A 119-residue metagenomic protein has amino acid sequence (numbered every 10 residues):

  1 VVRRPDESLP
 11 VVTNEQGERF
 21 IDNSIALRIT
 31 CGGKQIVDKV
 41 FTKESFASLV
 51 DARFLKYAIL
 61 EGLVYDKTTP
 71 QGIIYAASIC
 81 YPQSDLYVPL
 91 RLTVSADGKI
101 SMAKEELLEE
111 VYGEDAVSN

Functional and structural regions predicted by a protein language model:
V1-G62: Surface-exposed acidic loop/strand-edge motifs in secreted or periplasmic proteins that form small linear binding
F20-A26, Q83-L90: Structural motif
Q35, Q83-D85, I100: Residue-level signal for secondary-structure boundary sites
V37-E44, S101-E109: Beta-propeller fold detector
S45-S48, Q83-S84, E109-G113: A short local loop/turn or secondary-structure capping micro-motif enriched for an aromatic residue
S48-P89, S95: Acidic, glycine-rich flexible loop segments
P89-L107: C-terminal or internal capping secondary-structure element at the end of a domain, subdomain, or sheet
V117-N119: Short, solvent-exposed mixed-charge patches
